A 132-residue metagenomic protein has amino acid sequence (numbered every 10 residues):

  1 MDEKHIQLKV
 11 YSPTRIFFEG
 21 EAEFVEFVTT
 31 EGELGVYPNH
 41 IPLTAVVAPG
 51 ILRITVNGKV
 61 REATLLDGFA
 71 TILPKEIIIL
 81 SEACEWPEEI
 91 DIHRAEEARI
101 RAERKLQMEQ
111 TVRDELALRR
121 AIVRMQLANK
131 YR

Functional and structural regions predicted by a protein language model:
M1-H5: Short, charged, intrinsically disordered terminal tails
Q7-E96, R101: Compact, glycine-rich, soluble single-domain proteins
E85-R132: Acidic/glycine-rich phosphate/pyrophosphate-binding loops and surrounding catalytic core that coordinate Mg2+
